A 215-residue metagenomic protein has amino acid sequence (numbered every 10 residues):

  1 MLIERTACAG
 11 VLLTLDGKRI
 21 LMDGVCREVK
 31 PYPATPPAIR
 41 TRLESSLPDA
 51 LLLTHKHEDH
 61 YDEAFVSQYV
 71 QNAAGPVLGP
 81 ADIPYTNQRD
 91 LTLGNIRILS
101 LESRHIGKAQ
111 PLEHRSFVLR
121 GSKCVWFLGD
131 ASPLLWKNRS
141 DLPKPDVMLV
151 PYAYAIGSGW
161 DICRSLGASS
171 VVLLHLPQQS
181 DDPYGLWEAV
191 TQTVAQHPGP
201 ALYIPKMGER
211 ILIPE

Functional and structural regions predicted by a protein language model:
M1-L21, C26-V29, T35-P37, D181 (+2 more regions): Zn-dependent metallo-beta-lactamase
L2-R5, I20-D23, R97-S103, C124-D130 (+1 more regions): Active-site-proximal beta-strand elements of phosphoester/diester hydrolases
L13-G17, L93, L119-S122: Active-site beta-strand termini and strand-to-loop segments that position acidic
D16-L52, A64-Q68, S132-P143: Pre-active-site segment of Zn-dependent metallo-hydrolases
L21-V25, L47-E63, L78-A81, W126-A131 (+3 more regions): Active-site neighborhood of phospho(di)ester-bond hydrolases with catalytic His/Asp-centered motifs
A38-G94: Active-site HxH/HxHxD metal-binding segment of metal-dependent hydrolases
P84-I96, Q110-P111, I162-E215: Binuclear metal-ion centers of metallo-dependent hydrolases, dominated by the metallo-beta-lactamase
H105-L166: Active-site-proximal loop/helix segments of hydrolase catalytic cores
